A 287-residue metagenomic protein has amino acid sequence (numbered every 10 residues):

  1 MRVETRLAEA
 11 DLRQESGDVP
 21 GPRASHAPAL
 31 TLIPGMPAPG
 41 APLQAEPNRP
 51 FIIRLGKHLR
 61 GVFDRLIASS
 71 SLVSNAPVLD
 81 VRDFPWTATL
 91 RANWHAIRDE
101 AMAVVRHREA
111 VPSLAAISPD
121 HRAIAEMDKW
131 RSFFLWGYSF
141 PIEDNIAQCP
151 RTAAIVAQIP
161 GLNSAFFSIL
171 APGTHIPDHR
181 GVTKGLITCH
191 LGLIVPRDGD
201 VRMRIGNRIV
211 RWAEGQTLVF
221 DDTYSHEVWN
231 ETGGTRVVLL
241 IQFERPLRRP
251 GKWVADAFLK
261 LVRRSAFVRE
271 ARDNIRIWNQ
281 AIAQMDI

Functional and structural regions predicted by a protein language model:
R2-F166, L170-R180, R236, P250-I287: Fe(II)/2-oxoglutarate oxygenase catalytic core
N163, T174, G185-C189, Y224: Short beta-strand or tight-loop elements that sit immediately N-terminal to catalytic metal-binding acidic residues
I169-A171, V182-D198: Short, conserved beta-strand element in jelly-roll/cupin
I176-H179, V201-M203, F220, H226-T232: Short beta-strand His + acidic residue motifs that chelate non-heme Fe in jelly-roll/DSBH and cupin folds
T188-G192, V219, G234-P250: A short hydrophobic beta-strand segment most commonly corresponding to one strand of the jelly-roll/cupin
I194-E214: A short beta-strand-loop-beta hairpin characteristic of the jelly-roll/cupin
R211-S225: Conserved metal-binding segment of the jelly-roll/cupin
